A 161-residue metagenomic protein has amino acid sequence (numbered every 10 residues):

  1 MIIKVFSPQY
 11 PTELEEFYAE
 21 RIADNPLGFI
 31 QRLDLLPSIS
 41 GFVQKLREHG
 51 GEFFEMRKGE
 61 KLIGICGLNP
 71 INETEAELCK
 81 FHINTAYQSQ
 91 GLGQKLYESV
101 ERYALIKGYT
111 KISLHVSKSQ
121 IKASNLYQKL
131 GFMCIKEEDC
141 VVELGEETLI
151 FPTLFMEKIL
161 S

Functional and structural regions predicted by a protein language model:
M1-I2: Extreme N-terminal starter segment of soluble prokaryotic enzymes
V5-K80, N84-T85, Y97-S99, Y103 (+2 more regions): Acetyl-CoA-dependent GNAT
Q9, K107, H115: Residue-level signal for short amphipathic helical patches enriched in basic/charged and nearby hydrophobic residues
R21, L78, I83, Q94 (+4 more regions): Hydrophobic alpha-helical segments
E60-K61, N84-E98, K107, K118-N125 (+1 more regions): Conserved glycine-rich acetyl-CoA-binding loop
T110-S113, S117-I121, Q128-S161: C-terminal "cap" of GNAT-fold acetyltransferases
